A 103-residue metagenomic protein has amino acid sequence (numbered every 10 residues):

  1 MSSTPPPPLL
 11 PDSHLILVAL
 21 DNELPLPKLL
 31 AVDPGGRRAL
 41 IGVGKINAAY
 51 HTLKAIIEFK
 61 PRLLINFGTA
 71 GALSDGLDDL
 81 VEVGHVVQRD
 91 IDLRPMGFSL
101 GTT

Functional and structural regions predicted by a protein language model:
S2-T103: Metabolite-binding pocket within alpha/beta catalytic cores that recognizes anionic/polar moieties
